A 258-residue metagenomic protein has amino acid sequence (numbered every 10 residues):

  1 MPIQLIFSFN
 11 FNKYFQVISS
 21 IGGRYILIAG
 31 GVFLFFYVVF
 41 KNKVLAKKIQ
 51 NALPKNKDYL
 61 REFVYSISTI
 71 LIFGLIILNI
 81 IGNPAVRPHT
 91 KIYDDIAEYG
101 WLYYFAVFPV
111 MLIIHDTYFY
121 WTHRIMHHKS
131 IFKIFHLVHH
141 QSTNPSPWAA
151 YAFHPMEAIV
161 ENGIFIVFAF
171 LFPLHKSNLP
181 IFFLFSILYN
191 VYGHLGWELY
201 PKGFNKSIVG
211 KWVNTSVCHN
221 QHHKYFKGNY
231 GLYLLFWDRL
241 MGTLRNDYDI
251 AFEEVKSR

Functional and structural regions predicted by a protein language model:
M1-I26, G30, V38-K41, A46-N56 (+1 more regions): Cytosolic/stromal cytosol-facing helical appendages immediately following the last transmembrane segment
I18-S19, F105, P109, W121-T122 (+1 more regions): Hydrophobic alpha-helical transmembrane segments of multi-pass membrane proteins
G23-F36, I67-N83, P109-L112, N162-V167: Hydrophobic alpha-helical transmembrane segments of multi-pass integral membrane proteins
N42-N51, I80-I92, H128: Membrane-helix interface/capping segments
K48-I70, Y93-Y104: Interfacial transmembrane-helix boundary/kink motif in multi-pass membrane proteins
I76-I114: Juxtamembrane helix-loop-helix connectors linking adjacent transmembrane helices in multi-pass membrane enzymes
A85-K91, Y118-F135, G196-F204: Juxtamembrane/interfacial segments flanking transmembrane helices
M111, H115, F119, N214: Active-site alpha-helix of zinc metalloproteases
